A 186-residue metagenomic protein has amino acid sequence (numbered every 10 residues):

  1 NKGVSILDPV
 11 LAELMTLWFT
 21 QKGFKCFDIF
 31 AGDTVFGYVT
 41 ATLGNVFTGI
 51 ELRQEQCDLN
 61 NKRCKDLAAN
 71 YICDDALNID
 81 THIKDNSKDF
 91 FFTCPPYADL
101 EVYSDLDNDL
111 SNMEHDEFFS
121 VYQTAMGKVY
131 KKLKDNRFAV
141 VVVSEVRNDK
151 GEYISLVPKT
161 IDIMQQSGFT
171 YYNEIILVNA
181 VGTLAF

Functional and structural regions predicted by a protein language model:
N1-F186: Class I S-adenosyl-L-methionine-dependent methyltransferase catalytic core
